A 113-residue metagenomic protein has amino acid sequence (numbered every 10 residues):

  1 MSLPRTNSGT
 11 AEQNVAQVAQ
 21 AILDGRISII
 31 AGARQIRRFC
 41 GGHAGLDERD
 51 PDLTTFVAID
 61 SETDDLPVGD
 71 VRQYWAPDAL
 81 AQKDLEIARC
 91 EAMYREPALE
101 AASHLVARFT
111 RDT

Functional and structural regions predicted by a protein language model:
M1-T113: Acidic, Ser/Pro/Thr-rich low-complexity regulatory regions and the short amphipathic helical interaction modules they
